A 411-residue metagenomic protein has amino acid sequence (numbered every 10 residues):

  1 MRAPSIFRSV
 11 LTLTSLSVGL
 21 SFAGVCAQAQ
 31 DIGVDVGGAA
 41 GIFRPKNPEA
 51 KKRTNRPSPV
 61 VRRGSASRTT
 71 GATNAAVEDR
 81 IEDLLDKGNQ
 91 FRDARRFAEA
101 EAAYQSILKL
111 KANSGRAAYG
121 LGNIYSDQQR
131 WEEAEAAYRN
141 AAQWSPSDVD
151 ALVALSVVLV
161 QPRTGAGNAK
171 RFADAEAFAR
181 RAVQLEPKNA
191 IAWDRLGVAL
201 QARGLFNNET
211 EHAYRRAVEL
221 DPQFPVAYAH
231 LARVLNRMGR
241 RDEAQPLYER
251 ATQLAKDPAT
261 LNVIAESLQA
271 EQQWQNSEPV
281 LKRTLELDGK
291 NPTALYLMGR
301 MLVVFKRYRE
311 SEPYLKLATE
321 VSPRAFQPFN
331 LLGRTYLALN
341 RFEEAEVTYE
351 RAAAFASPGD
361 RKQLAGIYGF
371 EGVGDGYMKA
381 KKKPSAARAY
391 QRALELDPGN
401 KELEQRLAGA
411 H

Functional and structural regions predicted by a protein language model:
A27-A66: N-terminal propeptides/low-complexity segments immediately following signal peptides in secreted or periplasmic proteins
V77-L110, N123-D127, T164-N168, V198 (+1 more regions): Alpha-helical segment of the N-proximal tetratricopeptide repeat
R80, S114, D148, N189 (+7 more regions): Residue-level recognition of tetratricopeptide repeat
D86, G120, A154, R195 (+7 more regions): Canonical tetratricopeptide repeat
R95-A102, S106, D127-N140, R163-R181 (+6 more regions): Structural signature of tandem alpha-helical TPR/SEL1-like repeats, specifically the intra-repeat loop/turn
L110, W144, L185, L220 (+6 more regions): Structural marker of alpha-solenoid helical repeat scaffolds
A117, A151, A192, A227 (+6 more regions): TPR alpha-solenoid repeat register
